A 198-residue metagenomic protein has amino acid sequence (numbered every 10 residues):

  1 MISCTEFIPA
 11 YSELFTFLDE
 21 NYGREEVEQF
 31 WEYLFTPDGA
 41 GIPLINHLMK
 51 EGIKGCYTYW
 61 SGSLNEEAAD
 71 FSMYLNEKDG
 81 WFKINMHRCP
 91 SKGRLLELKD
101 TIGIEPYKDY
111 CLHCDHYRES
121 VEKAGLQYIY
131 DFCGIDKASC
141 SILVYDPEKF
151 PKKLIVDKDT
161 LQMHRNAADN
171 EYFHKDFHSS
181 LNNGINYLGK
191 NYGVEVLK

Functional and structural regions predicted by a protein language model:
M1-H116, K123-S141, D146-K198: N-terminal accessory segment detector
